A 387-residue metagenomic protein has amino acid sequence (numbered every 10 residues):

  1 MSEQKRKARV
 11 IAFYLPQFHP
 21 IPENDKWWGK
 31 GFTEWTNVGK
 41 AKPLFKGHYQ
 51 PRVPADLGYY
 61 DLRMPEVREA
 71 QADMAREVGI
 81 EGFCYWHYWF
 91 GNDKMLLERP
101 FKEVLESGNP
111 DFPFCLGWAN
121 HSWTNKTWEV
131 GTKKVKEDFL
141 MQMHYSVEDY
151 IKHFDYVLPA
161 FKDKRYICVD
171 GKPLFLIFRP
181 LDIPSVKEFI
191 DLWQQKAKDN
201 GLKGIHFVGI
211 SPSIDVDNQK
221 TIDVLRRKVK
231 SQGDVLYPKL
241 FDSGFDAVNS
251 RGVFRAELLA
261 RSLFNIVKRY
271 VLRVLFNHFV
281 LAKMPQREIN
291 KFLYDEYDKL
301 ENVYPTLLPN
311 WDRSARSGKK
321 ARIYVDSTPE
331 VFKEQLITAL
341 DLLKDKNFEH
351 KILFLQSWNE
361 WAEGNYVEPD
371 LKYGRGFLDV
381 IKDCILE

Functional and structural regions predicted by a protein language model:
S2-E387: Glycan-processing catalytic domains of CAZymes
